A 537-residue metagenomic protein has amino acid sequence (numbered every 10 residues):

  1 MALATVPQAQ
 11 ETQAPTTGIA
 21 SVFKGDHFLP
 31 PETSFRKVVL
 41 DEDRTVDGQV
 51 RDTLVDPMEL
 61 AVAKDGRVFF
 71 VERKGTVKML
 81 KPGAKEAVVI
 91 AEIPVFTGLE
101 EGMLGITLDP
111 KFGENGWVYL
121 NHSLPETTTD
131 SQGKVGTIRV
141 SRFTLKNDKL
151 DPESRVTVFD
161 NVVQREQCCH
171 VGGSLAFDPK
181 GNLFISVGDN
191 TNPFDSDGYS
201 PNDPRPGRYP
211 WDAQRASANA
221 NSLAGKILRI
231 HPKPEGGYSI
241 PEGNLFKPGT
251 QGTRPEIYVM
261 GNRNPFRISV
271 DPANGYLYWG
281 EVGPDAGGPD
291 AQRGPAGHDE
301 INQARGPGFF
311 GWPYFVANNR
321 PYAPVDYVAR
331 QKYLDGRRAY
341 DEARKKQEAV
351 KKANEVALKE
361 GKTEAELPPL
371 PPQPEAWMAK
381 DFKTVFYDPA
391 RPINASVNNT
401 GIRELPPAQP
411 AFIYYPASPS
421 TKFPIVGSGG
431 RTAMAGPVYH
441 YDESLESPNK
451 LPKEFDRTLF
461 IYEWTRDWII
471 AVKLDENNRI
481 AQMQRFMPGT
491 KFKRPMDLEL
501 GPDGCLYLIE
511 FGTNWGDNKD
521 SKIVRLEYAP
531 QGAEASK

Functional and structural regions predicted by a protein language model:
E11-P30, E101-M103, E126, R139 (+6 more regions): Beta-propeller domain segments
F23-D52, P152-R155: A short helix->beta-strand "capping" segment at the edge of beta-propeller domains
V39-G75, G430-V438: Beta-strand-rich domains and repeat architectures in extracellular enzymes and scaffolds, especially beta-propellers
V39-T53, A91-G98, F159-E166, I257-M260 (+2 more regions): Surface loop/turn motifs at the tips and blade-to-blade linkers of beta-strand repeat domains
R67-A91: Beta-propeller domains
E86-P110: Blade-loop segments of beta-propeller domains
K134-A176: Asp-box/WD-like beta-propeller blade repeats and closely related beta-sheet repeat scaffolds
